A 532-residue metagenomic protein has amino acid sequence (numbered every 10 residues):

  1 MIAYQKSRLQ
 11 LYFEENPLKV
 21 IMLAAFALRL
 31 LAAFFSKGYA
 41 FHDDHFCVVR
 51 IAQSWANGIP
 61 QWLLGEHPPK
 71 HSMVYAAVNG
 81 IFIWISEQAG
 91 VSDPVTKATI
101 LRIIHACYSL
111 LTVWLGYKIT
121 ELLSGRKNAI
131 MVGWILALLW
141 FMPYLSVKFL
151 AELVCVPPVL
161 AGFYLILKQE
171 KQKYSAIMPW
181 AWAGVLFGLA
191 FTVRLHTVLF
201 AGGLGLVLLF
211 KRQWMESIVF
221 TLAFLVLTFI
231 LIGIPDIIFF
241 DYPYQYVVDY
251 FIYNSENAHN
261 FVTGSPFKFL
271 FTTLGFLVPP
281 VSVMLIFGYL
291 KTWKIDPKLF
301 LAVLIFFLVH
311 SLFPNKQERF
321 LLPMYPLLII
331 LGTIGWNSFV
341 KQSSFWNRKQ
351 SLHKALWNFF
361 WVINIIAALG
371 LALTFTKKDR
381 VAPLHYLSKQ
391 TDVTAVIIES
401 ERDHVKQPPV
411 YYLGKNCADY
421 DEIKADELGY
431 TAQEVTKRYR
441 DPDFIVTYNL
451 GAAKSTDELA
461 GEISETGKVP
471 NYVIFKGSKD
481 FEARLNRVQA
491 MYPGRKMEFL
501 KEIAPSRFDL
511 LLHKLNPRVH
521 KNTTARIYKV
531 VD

Functional and structural regions predicted by a protein language model:
Y4-L9, L165-F187, V198-F229, F287-K294 (+1 more regions): Perimembrane helix-loop-helix junctions
K19-F26, L225-V226, I230, L299-F300 (+3 more regions): Signature aromatic-anchored transmembrane alpha helix within multi-pass, membrane-resident enzymes that catalyze glycan
K37-G38, I237, N347-K529: Catalytic lumenal/periplasmic loop and adjoining terminal transmembrane helix of membrane glycan-assembly enzymes
F41, P68, F141-V154, E318: Short acidic/glycine- and proline-prone juxtamembrane loop motifs at membrane-interface regions of multi-pass membrane
Q53, E152-V154, L195, L199 (+2 more regions): Hydrophobic/aromatic-rich transmembrane helices and adjacent perimembrane loops
T99, I103-S124, A161: Transmembrane-helix motifs of polytopic, lipid-linked glycan transferases
L115-K118, I135-L136, M142, V154-K173 (+2 more regions): Specific aromatic-rich, kink-prone transmembrane helix
A190-F191, L195-V262, T272-M284, F300 (+1 more regions): Membrane-lumen/periplasm interface segments of specific transmembrane helices in polyprenyl phosphate-linked
